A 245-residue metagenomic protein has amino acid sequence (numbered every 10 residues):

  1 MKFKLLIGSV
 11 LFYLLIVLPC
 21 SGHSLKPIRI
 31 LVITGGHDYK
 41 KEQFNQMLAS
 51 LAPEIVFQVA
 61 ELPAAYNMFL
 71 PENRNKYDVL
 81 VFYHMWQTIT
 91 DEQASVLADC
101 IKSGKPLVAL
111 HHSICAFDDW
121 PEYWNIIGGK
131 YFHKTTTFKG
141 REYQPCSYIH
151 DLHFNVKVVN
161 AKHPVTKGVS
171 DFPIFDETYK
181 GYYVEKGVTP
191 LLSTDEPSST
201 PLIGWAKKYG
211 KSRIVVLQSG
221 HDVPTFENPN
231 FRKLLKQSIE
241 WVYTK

Functional and structural regions predicted by a protein language model:
M1-L5: Positively charged n-region of N-terminal signal peptides that target proteins for export
G8-P19: Bacterial N-terminal signal peptides
H23, R29-I33, Y39-F117: Helical hinge/lid and interdomain linker segments adjacent to catalytic or ligand-binding clefts that mediate domain
L25-I28, E61, S198-P201, K208-K245: Extracellular ligand-binding/catalytic regions of CAZymes and related secreted enzymes and adhesion modules
H37-D38, Q87, I114-A116, E196-S198 (+2 more regions): Short, solvent-exposed loop/turn segments at secondary-structure junctions
Y39, Q43-M47, E92, V96 (+4 more regions): Extracytoplasmic/secreted proteins, especially bacterial periplasmic and envelope-associated proteins
E42, Q46, L51-F57, Q144-R213: Catalytic beta-strand/loop cores that center a nucleophilic Ser/Cys/Thr and support acyl-enzyme chemistry
Q87-K162: A glycine-rich, often tryptophan-bearing local segment used as a flexible ligand/cofactor-contacting loop or short
